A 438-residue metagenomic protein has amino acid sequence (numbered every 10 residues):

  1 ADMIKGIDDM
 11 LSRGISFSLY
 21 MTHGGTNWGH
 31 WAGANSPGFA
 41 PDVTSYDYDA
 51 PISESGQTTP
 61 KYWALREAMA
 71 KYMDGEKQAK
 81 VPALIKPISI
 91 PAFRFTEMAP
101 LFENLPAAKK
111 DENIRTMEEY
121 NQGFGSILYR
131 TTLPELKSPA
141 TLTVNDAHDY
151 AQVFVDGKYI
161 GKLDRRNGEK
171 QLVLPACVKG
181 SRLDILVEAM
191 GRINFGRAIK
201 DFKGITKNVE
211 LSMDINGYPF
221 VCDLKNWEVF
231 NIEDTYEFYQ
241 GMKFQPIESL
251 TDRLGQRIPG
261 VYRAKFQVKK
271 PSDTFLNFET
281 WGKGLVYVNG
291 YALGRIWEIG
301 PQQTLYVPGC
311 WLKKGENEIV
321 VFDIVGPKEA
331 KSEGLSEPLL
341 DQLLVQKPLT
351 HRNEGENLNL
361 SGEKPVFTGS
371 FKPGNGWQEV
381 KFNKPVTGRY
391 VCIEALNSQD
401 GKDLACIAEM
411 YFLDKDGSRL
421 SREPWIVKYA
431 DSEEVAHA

Functional and structural regions predicted by a protein language model:
A1-I7: Extracellular glycoside hydrolase catalytic/binding regions
D9-S249, V268, P308, I324-P327 (+8 more regions): Carbohydrate-binding surfaces of carbohydrate-active enzymes
E118-S126, I160-R166, T251-V261, R295-G300 (+1 more regions): Extracellular beta-rich ligand/substrate-recognition surface
L128-R130, V261-R263, I407: Hydrophobic residues on conserved beta-strands that form the core of alpha/beta folds
P139-F154, K265-N289, I296-W297, I319-F322: Aromatic-lined ligand-binding clefts that engage carbohydrates, nucleic acids, or primary amines
K179, K270, K313-K314, T387: Surface-exposed loops/turns
A189-M190, A198, G282-Y287, Y291-I299 (+1 more regions): C-terminal functional regions that serve as terminal interaction/effector modules
L293, N353-G362, S370-A438: Aromatic, loop-rich ligand-recognition surfaces of beta-strand-rich domains
